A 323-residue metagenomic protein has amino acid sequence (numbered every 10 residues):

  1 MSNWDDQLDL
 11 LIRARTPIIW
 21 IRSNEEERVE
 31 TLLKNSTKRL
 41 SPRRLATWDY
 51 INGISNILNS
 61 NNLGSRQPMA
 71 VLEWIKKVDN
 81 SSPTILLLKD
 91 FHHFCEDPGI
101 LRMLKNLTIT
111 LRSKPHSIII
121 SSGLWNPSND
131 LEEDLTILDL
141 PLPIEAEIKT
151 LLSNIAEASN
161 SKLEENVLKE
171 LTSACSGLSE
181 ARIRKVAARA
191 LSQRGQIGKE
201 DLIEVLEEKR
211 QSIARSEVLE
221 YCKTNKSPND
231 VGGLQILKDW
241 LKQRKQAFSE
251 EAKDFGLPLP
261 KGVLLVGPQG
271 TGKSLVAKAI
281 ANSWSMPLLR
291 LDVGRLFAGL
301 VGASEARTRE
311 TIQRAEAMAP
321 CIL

Functional and structural regions predicted by a protein language model:
M1-D9, R13-T16, R22, E220-K242 (+1 more regions): Dynamic helix-loop-helix/coil hinge segments at AAA+ ATPase domain boundaries and subdomain interfaces
M1-K38, F94-P98, S274: Glycine-rich P-loop/Walker A and Walker A-like loops and their local beta1-loop-alpha1 context in P-loop NTPases
M1-W4, R66-A70, V167: Short linear interaction motifs
D9-R13, T84-L86, D130, N166: Surface-exposed beta-strand-to-loop junctions that form interaction patches on eukaryotic regulatory domains
I19, T37, R43-D139, E147-S161 (+1 more regions): Walker A/P-loop NTP-binding motif of AAA+ ATPase domains
I148, A156-R210: Conserved AAA+ ATPase small/helical "lid" subdomain
G195, R210-A214, E251-K253: Proline-centered turn/helix-capping motifs that create local helix->coil transitions or kinks
L206-P228: Conserved alpha/beta core segments of nucleic-acid transaction machinery
